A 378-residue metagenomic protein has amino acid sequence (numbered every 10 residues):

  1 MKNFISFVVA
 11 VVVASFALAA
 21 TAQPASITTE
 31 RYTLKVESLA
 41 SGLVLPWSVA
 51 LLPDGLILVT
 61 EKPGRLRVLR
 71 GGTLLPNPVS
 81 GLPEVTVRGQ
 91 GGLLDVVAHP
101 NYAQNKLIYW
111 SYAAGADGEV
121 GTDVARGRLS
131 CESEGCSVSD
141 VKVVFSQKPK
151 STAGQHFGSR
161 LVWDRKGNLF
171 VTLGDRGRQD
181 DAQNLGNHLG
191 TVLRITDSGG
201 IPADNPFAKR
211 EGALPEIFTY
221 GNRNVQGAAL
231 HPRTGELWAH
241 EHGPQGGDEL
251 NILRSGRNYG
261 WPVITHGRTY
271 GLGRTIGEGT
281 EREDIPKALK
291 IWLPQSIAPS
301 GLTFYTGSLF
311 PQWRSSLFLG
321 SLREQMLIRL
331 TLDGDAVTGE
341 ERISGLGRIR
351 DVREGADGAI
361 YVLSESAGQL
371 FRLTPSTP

Functional and structural regions predicted by a protein language model:
A25-S26, G91-L93, N101-A103, D123 (+5 more regions): Beta-propeller domain segments
A25-V44, V138-V141, I285-I291, G339-E340: A short helix->beta-strand "capping" segment at the edge of beta-propeller domains
S38-L43, V79-R88, V144-Q147, S151-T152 (+4 more regions): Surface loop/turn motifs at the tips and blade-to-blade linkers of beta-strand repeat domains
A40, W47-A50, V97, V162 (+3 more regions): Conserved beta-strand position repeated across blades of beta-propeller domains
L58-T60, W110-S111, V171-T172, A239-H240 (+2 more regions): Residue position within the beta-strands of beta-propeller blades
D123-V162: Asp-box/WD-like beta-propeller blade repeats and closely related beta-sheet repeat scaffolds
V337-A356: Conserved blade-ending motifs and adjacent loop-strand segments that build the rim/top face of beta-propeller domains
R353-P378: Blade-level signature of beta-propeller repeat domains, shared across WD40, Kelch, NHL, RCC1 and BNR/Asp-box propellers
